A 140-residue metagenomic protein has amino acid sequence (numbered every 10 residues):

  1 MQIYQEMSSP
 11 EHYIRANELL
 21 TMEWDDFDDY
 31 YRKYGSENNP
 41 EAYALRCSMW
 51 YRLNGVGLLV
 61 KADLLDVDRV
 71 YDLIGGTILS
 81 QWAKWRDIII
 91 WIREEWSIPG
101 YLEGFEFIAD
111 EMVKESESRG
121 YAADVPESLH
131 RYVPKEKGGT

Functional and structural regions predicted by a protein language model:
M1-T140: Amphipathic alpha-helical "stem/stalk" segments
